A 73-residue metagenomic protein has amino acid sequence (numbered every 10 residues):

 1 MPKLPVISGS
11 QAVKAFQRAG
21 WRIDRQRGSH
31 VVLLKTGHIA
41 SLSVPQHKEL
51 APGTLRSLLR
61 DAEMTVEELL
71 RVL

Functional and structural regions predicted by a protein language model:
M1-R27, V31-T36, A40: N-terminal first-folded block
P5, H47-K48: Charged, low-complexity surface patches
S10, R18, K48-L73: C-terminal structural segments of small proteins and small subunits
S43-P45: Recognition helix of helix-turn-helix/homeodomain-like DNA-binding domains that insert into the DNA major groove
